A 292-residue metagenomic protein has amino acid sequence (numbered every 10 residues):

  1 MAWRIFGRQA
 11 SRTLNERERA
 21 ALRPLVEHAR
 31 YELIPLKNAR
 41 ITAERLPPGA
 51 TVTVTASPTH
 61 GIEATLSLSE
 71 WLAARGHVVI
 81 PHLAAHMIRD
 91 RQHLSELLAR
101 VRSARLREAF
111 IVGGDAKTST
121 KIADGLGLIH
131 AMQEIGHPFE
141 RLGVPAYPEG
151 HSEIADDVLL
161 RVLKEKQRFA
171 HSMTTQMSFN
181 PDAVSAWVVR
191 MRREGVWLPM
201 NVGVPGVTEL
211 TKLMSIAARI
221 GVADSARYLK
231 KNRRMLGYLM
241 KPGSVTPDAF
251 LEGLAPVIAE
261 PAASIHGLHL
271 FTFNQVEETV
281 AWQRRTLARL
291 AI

Functional and structural regions predicted by a protein language model:
W3-V158: Active-site beta->alpha loop and helix N-cap motifs at the rims of alpha/beta catalytic domains
Y31, S57, H86, S152-A155 (+5 more regions): Glycine- and other small-residue-rich loops at beta-strand/loop junctions that grip anionic moieties
Y31-K37, I122-F139, G143-P148, W197-A259 (+2 more regions): Active-site pocket-lining/capping segments in soluble small-molecule metabolic enzymes
L68, H93-R100, D124-M132, L159-V162 (+5 more regions): A general structural detector for well-ordered alpha-helical segments in enzyme core domains, enriched
P81, K166-F169, V202, L254 (+1 more regions): Conserved, mostly hydrophobic/aromatic
I88-D90, K117-A123, T175-V188, L210 (+2 more regions): Active-site glycine- and acidic-residue-rich loops that bind and position anionic ligands or nucleotide-like cofactors
E153-R168, M173, A183: Active-site glycine-rich loop that binds ribose-phosphate moieties when present
K166, I265-A281: Charge-patterned, long linear interaction tracts outside catalytic cores
